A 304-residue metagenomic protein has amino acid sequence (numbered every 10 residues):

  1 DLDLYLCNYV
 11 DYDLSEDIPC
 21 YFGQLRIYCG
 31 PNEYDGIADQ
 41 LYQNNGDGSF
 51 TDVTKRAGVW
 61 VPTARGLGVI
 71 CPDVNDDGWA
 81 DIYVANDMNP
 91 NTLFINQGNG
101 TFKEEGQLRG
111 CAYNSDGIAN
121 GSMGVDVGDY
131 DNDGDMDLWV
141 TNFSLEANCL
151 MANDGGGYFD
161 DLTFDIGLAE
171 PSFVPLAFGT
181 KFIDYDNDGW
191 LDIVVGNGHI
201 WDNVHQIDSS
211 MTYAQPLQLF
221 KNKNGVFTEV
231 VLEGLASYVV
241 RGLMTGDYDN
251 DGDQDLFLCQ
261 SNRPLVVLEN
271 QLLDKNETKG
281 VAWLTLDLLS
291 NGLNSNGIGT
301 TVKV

Functional and structural regions predicted by a protein language model:
D1-V304: Acidic, glycine/proline-rich Ca2+-coordinating loop motifs
